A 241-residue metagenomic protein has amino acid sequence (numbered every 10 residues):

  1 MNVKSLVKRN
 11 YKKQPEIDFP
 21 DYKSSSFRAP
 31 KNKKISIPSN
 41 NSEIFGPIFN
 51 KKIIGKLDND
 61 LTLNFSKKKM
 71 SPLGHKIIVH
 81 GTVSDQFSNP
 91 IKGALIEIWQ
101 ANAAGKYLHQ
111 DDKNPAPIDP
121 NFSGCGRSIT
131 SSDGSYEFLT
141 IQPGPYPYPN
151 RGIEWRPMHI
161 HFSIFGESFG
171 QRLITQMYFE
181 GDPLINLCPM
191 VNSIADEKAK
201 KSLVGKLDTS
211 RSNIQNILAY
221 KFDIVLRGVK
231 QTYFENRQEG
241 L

Functional and structural regions predicted by a protein language model:
M1-L241: Beta-strand-dominated extracellular/periplasmic modules and repeats in secreted or surface-exposed proteins
